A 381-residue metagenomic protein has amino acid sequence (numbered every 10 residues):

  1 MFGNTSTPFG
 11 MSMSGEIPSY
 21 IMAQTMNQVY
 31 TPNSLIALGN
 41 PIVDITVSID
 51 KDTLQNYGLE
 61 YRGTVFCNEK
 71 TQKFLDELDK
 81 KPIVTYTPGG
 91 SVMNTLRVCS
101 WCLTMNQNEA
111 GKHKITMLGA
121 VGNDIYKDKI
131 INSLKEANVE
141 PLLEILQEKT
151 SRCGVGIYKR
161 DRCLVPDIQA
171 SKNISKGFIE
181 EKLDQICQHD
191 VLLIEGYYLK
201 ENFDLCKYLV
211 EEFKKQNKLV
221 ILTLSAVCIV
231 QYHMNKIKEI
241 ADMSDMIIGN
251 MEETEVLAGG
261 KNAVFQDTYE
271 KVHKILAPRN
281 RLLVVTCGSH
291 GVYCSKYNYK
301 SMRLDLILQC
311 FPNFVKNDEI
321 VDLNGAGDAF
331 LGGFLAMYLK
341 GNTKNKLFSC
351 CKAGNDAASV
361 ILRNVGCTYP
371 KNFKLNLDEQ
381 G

Functional and structural regions predicted by a protein language model:
F2-P41, S48, H233, K261-G381: Conserved phosphate-binding/catalytic region of the ribokinase-like
F2-T116, E319-I320: Glycine-rich phosphate/adenosyl-contacting loop at the front of the ribokinase-like
G58-D76, D128, C294-P312: Acidic-glycine-rich active-site phosphate/pyrophosphate-binding loop
A137, L142-L146, C153-G196: Conserved phosphate-binding/catalytic loop of the ribokinase/pfkB sugar-kinase fold
D184-Q185, I237-I240, L276: Structural alpha-helical scaffold elements that stabilize or flank donor/cofactor-binding regions in carbohydrate
V191-E270, R281-L282, H290-V292, Y297-K300: Conserved beta-alpha-beta core of the PfkB/ribokinase-like small-molecule kinase fold
